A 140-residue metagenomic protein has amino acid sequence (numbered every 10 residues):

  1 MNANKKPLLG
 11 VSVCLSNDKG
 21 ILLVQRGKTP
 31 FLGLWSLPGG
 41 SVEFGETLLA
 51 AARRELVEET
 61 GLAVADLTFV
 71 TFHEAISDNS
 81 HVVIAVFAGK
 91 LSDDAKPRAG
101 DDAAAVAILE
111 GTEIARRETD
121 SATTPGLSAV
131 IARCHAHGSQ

Functional and structural regions predicted by a protein language model:
M1-I21, F72: Conserved N-terminal beta-strand and adjoining loop/helix that marks the start of the Nudix/MutT-like hydrolase domain
L8-G10, S16, L32, L37 (+2 more regions): Short connector loops at helix/strand junctions that flank enzyme active sites, especially segments positioning acidic
L15-N17, Q25, K90-L91: Residue-level signal for short segments within beta-strands and strand-turn junctions of well-structured beta-sheet
K19, G27-K28, H73, T112: Short, flexible active-site-adjacent loop segments at beta-strand->alpha-helix junctions, enriched in small/polar
G20-E58: Conserved Nudix-box catalytic region and its N-terminal flanking loop in Nudix hydrolases and closely related
V42-A65, H73-G126: Unchanged
T124-Q140: Charged phosphate-binding loop/patch that engages nucleotide di/tri-phosphates or the phosphate backbone of nucleic
